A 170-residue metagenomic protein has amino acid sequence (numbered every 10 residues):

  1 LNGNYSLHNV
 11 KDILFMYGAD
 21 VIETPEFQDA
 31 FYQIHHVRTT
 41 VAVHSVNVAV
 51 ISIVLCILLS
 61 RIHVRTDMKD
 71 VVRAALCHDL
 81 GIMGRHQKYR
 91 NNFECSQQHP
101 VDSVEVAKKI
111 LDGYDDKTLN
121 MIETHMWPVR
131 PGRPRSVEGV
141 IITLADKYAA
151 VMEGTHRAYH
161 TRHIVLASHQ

Functional and structural regions predicted by a protein language model:
L1, A158-Q170: Metal-dependent nucleotide-binding catalytic modules
L1-R85: Acidic/His-rich, divalent-metal-binding segments that scaffold phosphate/diphosphate chemistry
F15-E23, V151, T155, H169: Short, Lys/Arg-rich amphipathic segments at extreme N-termini
F31-V37, V41-V46, T66-T161: Divalent metal-dependent catalytic cores for phosphoryl transfer on phosphate-bearing substrates
